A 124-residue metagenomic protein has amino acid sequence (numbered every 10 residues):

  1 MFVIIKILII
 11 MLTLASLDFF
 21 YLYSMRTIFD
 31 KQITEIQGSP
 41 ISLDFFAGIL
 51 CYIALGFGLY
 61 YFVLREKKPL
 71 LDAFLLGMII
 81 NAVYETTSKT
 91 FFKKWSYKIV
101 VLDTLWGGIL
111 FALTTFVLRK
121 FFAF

Functional and structural regions predicted by a protein language model:
M1-F124: Juxtamembrane/disordered regions of integral membrane proteins
